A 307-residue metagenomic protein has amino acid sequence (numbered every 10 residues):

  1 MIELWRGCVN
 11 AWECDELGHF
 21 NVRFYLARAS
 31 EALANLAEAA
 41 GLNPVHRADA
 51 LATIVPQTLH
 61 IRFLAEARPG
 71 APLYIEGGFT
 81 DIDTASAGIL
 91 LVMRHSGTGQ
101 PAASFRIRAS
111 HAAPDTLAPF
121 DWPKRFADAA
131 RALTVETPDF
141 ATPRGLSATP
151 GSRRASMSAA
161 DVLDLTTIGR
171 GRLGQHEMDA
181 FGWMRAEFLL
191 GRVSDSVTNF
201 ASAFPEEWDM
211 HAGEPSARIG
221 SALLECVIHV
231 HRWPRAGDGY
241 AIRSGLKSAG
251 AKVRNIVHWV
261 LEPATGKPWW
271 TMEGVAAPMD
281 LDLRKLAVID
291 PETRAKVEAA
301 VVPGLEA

Functional and structural regions predicted by a protein language model:
M1-G77, S86, G99, S202-H211 (+2 more regions): Hydrophobic, helix-prone linear segments
M1-N35, A39, A141-W208: Catalytic strand-loop segment that frames the active site of acyl-thioester-processing enzymes
E3-W5, R62-P72, G78-S152, P234-G239 (+1 more regions): HotDog/MaoC-like acyl-thioester-processing domains
V9, P56, G77-F79, L223 (+2 more regions): A structural signal for short, hydrophobic beta-strand segments that form beta-sheets in beta-rich/all-beta domains
G41-D49, S96-T98, S152-A160, W208-S216 (+1 more regions): Intrinsically disordered, low-complexity boundary segments flanking structured domains
G169-W270: Structured core of small recognition/catalytic domains
